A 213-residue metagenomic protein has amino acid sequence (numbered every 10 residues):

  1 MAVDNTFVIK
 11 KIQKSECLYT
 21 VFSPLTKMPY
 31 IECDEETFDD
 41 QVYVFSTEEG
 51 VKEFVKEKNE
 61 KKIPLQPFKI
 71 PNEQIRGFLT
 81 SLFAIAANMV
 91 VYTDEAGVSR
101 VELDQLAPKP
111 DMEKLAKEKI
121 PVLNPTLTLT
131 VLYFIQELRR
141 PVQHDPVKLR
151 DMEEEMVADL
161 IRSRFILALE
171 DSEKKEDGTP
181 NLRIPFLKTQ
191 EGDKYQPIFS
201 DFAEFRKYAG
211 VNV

Functional and structural regions predicted by a protein language model:
M1-V213: An interfacial alpha-helical scaffold signature
